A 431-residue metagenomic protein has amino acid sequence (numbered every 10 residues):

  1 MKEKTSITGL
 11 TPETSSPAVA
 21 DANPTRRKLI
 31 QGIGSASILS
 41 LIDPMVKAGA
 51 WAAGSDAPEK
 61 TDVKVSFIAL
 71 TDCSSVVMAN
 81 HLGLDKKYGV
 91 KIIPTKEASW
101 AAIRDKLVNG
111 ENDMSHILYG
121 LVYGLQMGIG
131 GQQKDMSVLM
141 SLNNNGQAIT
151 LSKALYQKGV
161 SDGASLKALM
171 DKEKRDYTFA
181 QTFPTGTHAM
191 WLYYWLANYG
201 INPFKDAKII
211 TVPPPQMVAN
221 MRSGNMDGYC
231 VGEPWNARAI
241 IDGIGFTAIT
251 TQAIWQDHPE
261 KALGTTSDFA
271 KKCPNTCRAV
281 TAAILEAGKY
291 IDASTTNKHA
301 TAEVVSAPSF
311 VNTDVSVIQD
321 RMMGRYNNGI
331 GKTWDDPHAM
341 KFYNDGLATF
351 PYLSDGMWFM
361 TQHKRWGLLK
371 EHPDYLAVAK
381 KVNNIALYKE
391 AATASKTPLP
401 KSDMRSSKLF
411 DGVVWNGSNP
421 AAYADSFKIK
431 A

Functional and structural regions predicted by a protein language model:
M1-T25, W51: N-terminal secretory signal peptides
D21-A22, K28-W51: N-terminal export signals
W51-T211, N225-I240, I244-D257, K408-V414 (+1 more regions): Short, glycine-/small- and polar/acidic-enriched structural segments that line small-molecule recognition paths
D72, I103, L121, H188-W191 (+7 more regions): Stable alpha-helical elements in mature extracytoplasmic
N112-M114, V212-T247, T266, E303-V311 (+2 more regions): Ligand-binding pocket segment of bilobal, Venus flytrap-like solute-binding proteins
I149-T150, A262-T265, F269-A270: Short glycine- and hydrophobic/aromatic-rich loop-to-beta-strand nucleating segment in the catalytic cores
K272-N384: Secondary-structure end/capping motifs
M357-A431: Conserved C-terminal helix/tail region of periplasmic/extracytoplasmic solute-binding proteins
